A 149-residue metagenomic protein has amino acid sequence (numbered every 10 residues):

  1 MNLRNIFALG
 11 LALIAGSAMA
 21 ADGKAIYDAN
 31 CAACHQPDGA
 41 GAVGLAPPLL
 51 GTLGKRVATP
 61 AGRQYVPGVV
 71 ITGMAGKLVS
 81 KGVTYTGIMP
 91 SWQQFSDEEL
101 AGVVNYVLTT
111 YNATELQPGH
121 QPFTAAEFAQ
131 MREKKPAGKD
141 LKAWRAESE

Functional and structural regions predicted by a protein language model:
M1-L3: N-terminal secretory signal peptides that target proteins for export/translocation
N5-G16: Bacterial N-terminal signal peptides
I14-Y27, P37, G41-V43, G54-A58: Electrostatic cytochrome c docking/interface patches
D28-P37, M89, V103, V107: The canonical Cys-X-X-Cys-His
A40-L78, T86-F95: Gly/Gly-Pro-rich "capping" loops immediately C-terminal to redox-active cysteine motifs in periplasmic/lumenal
S80-K81, W92-E149: Flexible coil segments in periplasmic/lumen-exposed cytochrome c-class electron-transfer proteins
